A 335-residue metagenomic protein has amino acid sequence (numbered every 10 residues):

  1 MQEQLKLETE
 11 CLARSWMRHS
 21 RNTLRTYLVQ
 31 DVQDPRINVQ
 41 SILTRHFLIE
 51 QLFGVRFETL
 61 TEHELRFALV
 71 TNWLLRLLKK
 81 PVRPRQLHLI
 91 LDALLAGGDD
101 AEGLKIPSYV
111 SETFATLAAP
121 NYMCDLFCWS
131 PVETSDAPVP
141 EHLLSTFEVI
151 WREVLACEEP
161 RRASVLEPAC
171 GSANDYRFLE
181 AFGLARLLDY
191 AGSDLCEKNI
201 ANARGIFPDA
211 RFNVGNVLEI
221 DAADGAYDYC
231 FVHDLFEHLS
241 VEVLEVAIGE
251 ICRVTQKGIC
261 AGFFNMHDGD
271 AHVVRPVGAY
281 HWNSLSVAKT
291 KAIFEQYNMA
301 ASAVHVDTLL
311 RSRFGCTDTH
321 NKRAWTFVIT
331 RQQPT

Functional and structural regions predicted by a protein language model:
M1-D221, E242-V246, C260-T335: Class I (Rossmann-like) S-adenosyl-L-methionine-dependent methyltransferase catalytic domain, capturing the SAM-binding
P160, G225, R253-V254: Structured loop/turn residues at beta-strand edges in well-structured enzyme cores
A163, D228, K257: Conserved acidic residues
F231: A conserved beta-strand element that flanks and buttresses the S-adenosyl-L-methionine
D234-H238: Short catalytic micro-motifs in class I SAM-dependent methyltransferases
E245-K257: A short glycine-rich, Lys/Arg-flanked "PGG" loop and its adjoining helix->strand segment in the class I
